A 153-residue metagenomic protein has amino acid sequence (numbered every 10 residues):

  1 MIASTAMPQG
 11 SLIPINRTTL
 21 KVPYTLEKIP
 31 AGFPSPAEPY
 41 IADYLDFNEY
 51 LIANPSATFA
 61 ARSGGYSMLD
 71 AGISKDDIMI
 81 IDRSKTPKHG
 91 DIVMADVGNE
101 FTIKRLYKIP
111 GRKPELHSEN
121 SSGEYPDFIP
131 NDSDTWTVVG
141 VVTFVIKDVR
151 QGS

Functional and structural regions predicted by a protein language model:
M1-L69, H89, E100, N131 (+2 more regions): Short, positionally conserved secondary-structure boundary motifs
D70-S74: A short glycine-leucine-enriched loop at secondary-structure breakpoints that most characteristically corresponds
D76-D77, D91: Structural motif
I80-I81, M94: Hydrophobic beta-strand signal
H89-K113: Short, compositionally biased
K113-E119: Short, solvent-exposed secondary-structure boundary/capping segments
N120-I129: Flexible, small-/acidic-enriched active-site or ligand-binding loops
